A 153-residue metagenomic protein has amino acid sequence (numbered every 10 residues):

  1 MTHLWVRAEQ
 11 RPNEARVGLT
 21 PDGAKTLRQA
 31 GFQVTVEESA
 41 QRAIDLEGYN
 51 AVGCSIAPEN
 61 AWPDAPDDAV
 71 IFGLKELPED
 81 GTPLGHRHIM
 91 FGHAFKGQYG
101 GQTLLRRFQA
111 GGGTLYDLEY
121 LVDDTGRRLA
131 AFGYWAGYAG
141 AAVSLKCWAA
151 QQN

Functional and structural regions predicted by a protein language model:
T2-H3, E79-N153: Glycine/serine-rich phosphate-binding loop and adjoining beta1-alpha1 elements at the start of nucleotide-handling
T2-R107: An N-terminal-biased, well-structured beta-alpha scaffold segment characteristic of Rossmann-like dinucleotide-binding
